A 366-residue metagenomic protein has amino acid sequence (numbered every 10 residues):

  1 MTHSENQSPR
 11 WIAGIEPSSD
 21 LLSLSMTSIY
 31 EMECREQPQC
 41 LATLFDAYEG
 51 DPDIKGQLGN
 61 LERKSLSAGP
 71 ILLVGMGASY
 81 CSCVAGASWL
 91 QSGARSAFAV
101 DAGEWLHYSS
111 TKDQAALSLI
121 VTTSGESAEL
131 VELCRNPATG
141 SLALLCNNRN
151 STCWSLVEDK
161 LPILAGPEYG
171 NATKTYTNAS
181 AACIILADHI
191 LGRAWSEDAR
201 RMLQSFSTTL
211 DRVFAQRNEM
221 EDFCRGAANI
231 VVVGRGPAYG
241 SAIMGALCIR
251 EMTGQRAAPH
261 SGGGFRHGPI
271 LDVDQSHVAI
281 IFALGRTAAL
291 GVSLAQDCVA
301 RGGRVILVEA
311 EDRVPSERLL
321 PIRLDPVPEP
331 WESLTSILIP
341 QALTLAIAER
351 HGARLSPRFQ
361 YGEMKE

Functional and structural regions predicted by a protein language model:
T2-Y30, P38-Q39, T43, A289 (+1 more regions): Phosphate-moiety recognition in structured ligand-binding domains
S4-S18, K64, E104, L156-K160 (+7 more regions): Membrane-targeting and insertion segments and their boundary/processing signals
L21, M26, G50, L145 (+3 more regions): Short, functionally important structural connectors and interaction interfaces within domains
L24, S28, E33-Q37, K55-L58 (+1 more regions): Short, positively charged patches
M32-G69, D159-I280, A288, H351-E366: Active-site phosphate/pyrophosphate-binding segments
L66-L203, S207-T208, R235, I270-L271 (+2 more regions): Glycine-rich phosphate-binding loops that contact phosphosugars or nucleotide phosphates
